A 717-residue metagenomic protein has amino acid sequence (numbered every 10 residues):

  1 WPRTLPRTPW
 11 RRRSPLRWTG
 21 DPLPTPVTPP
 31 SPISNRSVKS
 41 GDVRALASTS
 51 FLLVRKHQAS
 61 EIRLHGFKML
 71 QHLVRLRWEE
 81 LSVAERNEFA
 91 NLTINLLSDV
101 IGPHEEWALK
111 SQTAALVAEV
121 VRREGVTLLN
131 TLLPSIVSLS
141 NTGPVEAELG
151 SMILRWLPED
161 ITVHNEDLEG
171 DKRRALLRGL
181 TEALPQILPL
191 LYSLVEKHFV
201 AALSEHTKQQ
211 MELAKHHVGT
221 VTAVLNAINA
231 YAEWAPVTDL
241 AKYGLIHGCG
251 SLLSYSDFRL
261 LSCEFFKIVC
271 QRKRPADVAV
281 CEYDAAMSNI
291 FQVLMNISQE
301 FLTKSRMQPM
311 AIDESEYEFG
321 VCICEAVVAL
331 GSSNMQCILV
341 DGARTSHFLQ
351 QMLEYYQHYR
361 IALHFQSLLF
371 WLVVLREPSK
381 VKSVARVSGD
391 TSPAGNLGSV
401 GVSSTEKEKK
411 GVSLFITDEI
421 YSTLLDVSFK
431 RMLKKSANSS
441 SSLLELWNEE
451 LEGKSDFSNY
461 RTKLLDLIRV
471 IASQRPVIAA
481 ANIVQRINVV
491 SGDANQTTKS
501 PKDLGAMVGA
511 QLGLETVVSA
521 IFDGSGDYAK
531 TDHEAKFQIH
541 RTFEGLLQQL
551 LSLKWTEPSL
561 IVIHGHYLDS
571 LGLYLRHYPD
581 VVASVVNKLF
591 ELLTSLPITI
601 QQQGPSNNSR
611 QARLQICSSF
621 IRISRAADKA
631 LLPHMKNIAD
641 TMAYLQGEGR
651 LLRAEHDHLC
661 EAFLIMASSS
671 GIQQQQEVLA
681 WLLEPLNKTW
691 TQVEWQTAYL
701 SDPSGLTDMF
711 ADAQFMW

Functional and structural regions predicted by a protein language model:
W1-W717: Karyopherin-beta/Importin-beta family HEAT-repeat alpha-solenoid scaffold
